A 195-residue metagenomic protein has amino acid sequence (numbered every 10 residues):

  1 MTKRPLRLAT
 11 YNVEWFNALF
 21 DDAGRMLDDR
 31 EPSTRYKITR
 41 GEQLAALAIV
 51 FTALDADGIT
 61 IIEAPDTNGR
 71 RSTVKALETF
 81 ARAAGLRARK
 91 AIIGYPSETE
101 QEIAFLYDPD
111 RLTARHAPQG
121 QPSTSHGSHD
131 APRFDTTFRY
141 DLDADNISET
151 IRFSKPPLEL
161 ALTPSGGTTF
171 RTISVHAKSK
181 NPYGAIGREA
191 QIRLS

Functional and structural regions predicted by a protein language model:
M1-S195: Divalent cation-coordinating acidic motifs and surrounding scaffolds that mediate Ca2+/Mg2+/Mn2+/Zn2+-dependent binding
